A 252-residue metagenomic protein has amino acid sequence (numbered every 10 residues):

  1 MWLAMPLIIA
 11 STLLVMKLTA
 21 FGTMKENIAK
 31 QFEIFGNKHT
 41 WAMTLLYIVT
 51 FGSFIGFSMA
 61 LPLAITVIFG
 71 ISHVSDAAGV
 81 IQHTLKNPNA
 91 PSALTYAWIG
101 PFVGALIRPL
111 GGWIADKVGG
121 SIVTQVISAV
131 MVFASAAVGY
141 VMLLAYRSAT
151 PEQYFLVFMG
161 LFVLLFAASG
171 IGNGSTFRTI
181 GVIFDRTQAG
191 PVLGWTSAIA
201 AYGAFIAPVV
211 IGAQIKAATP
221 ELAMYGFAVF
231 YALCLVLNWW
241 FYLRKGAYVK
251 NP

Functional and structural regions predicted by a protein language model:
M1-M5, G212-Y231: A membrane-interface helix-boundary motif in multi-pass transporters
M5-K25, L235-Y242: C-terminal membrane-cytosol helix-exit motif in multi-pass small-molecule transporters
T19-T44: Juxtamembrane intracellular "pre-TM" segments in multi-pass secondary transporters
N37-A105, P109: Extracytoplasmic gate region of multi-pass secondary transporters
I48, T95-F102, A129, G194-Y202: Transmembrane alpha-helical cores of Major Facilitator Superfamily
I107-G120, I215: Helix-to-loop junctions at the C-terminal end of transmembrane segments in multipass secondary transporters
S121-S175: C-terminal transmembrane helical hairpin of 12-TM major facilitator-type secondary transporters
I183-T219: A late C-terminal transmembrane helix in Major Facilitator Superfamily
